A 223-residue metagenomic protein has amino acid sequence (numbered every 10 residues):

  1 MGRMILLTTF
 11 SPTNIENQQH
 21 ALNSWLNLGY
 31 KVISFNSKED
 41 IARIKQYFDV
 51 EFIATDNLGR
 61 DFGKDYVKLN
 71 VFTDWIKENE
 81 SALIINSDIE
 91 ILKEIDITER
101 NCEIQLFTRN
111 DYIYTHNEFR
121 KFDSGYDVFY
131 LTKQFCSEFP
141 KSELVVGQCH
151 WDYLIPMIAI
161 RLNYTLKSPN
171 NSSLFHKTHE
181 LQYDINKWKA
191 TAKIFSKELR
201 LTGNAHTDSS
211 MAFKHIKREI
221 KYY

Functional and structural regions predicted by a protein language model:
M4-T9, N14, A21, V145-Y223: C-terminal catalytic/acceptor-binding lobe
T8-F10, S34-K38, L106: Short beta-strand/turn micro-motifs composed of small residues that flank or help shape donor/cofactor-binding pockets
N14-E16, K38-I44, E94-I97, I113-T115: Short, charged/polar "capping" segments at the starts of alpha-helices and the immediately preceding loops
H20-K31: Short, acidic, metal-binding catalytic loop of nucleotide-sugar glycosyltransferases
Y30-K31, I44-R60, R100-Q105, H116-D123: Active-site regions of enzymes building and remodeling cell-envelope glycoconjugates
S34-A82: Active-site-proximal specificity loops/subdomain of glycosyltransferases
N79-L92: Short beta-strand-to-loop acidic/aromatic patch adjacent to the donor-nucleotide binding site
I89-R161: Conserved catalytic core of nucleotide-sugar-dependent glycosyltransferases
